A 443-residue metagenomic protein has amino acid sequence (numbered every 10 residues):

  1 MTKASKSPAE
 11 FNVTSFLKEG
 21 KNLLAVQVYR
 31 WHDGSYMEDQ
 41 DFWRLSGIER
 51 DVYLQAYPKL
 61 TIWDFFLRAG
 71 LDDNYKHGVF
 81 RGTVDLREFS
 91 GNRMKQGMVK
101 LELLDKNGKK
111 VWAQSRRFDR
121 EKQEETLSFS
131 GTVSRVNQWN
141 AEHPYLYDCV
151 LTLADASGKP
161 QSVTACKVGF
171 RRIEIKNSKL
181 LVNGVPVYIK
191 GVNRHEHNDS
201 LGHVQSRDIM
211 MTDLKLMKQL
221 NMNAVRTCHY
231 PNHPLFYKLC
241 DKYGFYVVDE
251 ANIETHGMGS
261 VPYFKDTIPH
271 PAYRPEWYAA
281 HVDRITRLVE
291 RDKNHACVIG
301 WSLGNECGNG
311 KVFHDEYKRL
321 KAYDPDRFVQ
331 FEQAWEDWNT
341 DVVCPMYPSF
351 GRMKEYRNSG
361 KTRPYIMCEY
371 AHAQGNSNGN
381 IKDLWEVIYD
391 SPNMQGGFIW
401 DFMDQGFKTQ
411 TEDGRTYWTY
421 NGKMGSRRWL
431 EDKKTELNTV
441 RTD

Functional and structural regions predicted by a protein language model:
M1-D64, F89, K106, P231-P234 (+4 more regions): Accessory beta-strand-rich segments of carbohydrate-active enzymes
S7-F11, Q123-G131: Short strand-edge motifs at loop-to-beta-strand transitions and within beta-strands of extracellular beta-rich domains
L17-K21, N92-M94, V133-L146: Short glycine/proline/serine/threonine-rich loop/turn segments at secondary-structure transition edges
G34, P58-R68, R81, V136 (+2 more regions): Active-site-adjacent substrate/metal-binding segments within catalytic domains of carbohydrate-active enzymes
R44-G47, V282, C297-W301, Y356-D443: Substrate-binding clefts and catalytic carboxylate motifs of secreted carbohydrate-active enzymes
K59-G91, D443: Surface beta-strand/loop "capping" patches
H77-F118, L127: Beta-strand-rich binding/interaction modules
R319-L384: Noncatalytic carbohydrate-binding groove/subsite architecture in carbohydrate-active enzymes
